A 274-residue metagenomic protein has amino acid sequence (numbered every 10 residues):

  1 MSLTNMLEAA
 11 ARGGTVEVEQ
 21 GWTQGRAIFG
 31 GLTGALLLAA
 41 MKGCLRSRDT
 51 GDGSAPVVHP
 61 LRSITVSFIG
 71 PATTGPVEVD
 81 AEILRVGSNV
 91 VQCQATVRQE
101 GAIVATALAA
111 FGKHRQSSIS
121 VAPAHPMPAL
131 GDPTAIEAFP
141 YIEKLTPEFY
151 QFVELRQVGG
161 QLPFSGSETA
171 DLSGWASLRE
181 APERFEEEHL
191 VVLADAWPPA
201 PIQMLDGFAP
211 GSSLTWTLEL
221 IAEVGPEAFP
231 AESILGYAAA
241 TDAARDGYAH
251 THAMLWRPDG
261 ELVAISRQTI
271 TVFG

Functional and structural regions predicted by a protein language model:
M1-G274: Terminal targeting signals and extreme-terminal segments of soluble enzymes
